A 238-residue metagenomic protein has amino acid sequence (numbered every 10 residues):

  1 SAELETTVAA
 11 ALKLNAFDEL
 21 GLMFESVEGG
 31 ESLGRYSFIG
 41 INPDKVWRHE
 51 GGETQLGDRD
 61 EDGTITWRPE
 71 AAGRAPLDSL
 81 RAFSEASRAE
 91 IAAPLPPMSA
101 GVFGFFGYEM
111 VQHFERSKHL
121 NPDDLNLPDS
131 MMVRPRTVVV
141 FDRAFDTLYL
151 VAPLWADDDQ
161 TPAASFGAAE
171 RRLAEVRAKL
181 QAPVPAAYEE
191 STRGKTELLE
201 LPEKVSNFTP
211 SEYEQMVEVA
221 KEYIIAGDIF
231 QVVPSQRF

Functional and structural regions predicted by a protein language model:
S1-G21, S26-A72, Y108-F238: Extended accessory regions or peripheral subdomains of proteins
A75-P96: FAD-binding glycine-rich core of flavoenzymes that anchor FAD
G101: Catalytic beta-strand/loop module used to bind and position nucleotide/cofactor moieties in cofactor-attachment
